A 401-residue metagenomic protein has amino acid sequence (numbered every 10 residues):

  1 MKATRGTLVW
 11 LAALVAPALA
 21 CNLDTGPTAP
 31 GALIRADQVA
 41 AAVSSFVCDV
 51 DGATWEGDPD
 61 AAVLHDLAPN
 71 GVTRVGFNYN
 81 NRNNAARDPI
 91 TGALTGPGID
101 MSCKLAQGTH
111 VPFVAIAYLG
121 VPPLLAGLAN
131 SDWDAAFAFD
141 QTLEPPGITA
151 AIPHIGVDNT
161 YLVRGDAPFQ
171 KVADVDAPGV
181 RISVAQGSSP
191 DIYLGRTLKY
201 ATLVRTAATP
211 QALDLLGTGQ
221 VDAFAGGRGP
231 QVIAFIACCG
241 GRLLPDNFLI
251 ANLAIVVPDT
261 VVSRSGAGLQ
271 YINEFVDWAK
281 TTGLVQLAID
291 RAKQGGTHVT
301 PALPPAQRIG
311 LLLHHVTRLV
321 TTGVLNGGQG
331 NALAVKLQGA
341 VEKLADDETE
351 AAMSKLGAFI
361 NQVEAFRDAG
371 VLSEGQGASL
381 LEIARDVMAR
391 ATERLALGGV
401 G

Functional and structural regions predicted by a protein language model:
L33-D58, G96-G108, D166, A173 (+2 more regions): Extended ligand-binding regions for polar small-molecule ligands
A42-A138: Extracytoplasmic small-molecule ligand-binding "clamshell" domains of the periplasmic binding protein/Venus flytrap
T73, V111-F113, A129-A138, G179-R181 (+2 more regions): Alpha-to-beta junction loops
R74-N83, T91-G108, D140-E144, D158-D214 (+2 more regions): Bilobed "Venus flytrap"/periplasmic-binding protein-like clamshell domains and structurally analogous long
Y79, H154-D166, R228-D277, K293-L303: Periplasmic-binding protein-like
I99, C103, Q107, P112-D176 (+1 more regions): Acidic, polar ligand-binding/catalytic clefts
P122, F139-G147, Y193-R196, G217-I250: A ligand-binding cleft/hinge motif common to bilobed small-molecule-binding domains
A302-G401: Soluble extracellular-acting proteins and domains
